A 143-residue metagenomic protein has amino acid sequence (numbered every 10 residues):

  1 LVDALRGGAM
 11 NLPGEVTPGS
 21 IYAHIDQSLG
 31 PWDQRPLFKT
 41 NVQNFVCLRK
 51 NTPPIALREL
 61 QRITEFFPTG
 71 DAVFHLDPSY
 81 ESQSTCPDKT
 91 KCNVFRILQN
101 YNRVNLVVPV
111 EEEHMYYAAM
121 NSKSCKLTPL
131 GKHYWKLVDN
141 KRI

Functional and structural regions predicted by a protein language model:
V2-I143: Cysteine endopeptidase catalytic domains of the caspase/legumain-like
